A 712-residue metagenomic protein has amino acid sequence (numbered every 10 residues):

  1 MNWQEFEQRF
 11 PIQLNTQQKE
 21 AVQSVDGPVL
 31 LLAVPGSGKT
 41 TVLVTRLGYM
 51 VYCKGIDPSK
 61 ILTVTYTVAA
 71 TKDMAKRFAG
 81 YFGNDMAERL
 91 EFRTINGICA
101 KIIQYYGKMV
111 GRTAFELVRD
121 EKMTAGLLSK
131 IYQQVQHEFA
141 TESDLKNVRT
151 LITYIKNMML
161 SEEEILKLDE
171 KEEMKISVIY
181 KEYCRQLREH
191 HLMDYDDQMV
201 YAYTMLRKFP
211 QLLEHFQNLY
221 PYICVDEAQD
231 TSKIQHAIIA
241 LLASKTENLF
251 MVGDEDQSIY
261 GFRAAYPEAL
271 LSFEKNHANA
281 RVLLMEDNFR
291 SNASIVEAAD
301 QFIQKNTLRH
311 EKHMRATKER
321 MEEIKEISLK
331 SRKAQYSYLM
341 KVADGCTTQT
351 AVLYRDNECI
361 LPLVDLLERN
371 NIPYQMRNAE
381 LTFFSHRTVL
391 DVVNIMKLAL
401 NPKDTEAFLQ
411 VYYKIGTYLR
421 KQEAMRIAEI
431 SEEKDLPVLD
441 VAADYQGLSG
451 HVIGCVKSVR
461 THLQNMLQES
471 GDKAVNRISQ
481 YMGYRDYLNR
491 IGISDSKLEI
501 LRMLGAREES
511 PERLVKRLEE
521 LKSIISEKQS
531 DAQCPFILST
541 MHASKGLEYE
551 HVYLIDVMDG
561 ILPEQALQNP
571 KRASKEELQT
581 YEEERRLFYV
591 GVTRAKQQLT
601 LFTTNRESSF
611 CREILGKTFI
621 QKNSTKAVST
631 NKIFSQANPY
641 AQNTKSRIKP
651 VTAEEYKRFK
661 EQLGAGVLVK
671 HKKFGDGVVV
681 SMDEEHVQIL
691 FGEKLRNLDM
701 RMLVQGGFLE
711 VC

Functional and structural regions predicted by a protein language model:
M1-T113, E214, E297-D300: P-loop NTPase Walker
W3-E7, I12-Q23, G27-G38, L62 (+5 more regions): Conserved helicase NTPase motor core
P35-L43, L47, A278-R281, E286-P373 (+1 more regions): Helicase P-loop NTPase motor core
A87-L90, K108-D197: ATP-hydrolysis module of ASCE/P-loop NTPase motor domains, specifically the Walker B Asp-Glu catalytic pair
R93-K101, C224-E227, V252, D356 (+4 more regions): Conserved helicase core region in the C-terminal RecA-like lobe
R320, D344-G471, R485-L488: ATPase/helicase motor core of nucleic-acid motors
D444-H551, E564, K596-T600, E607-S609 (+1 more regions): Accessory C-terminal helicase-associated subdomains
M558-L695, G707-C712: C-terminal accessory regions
